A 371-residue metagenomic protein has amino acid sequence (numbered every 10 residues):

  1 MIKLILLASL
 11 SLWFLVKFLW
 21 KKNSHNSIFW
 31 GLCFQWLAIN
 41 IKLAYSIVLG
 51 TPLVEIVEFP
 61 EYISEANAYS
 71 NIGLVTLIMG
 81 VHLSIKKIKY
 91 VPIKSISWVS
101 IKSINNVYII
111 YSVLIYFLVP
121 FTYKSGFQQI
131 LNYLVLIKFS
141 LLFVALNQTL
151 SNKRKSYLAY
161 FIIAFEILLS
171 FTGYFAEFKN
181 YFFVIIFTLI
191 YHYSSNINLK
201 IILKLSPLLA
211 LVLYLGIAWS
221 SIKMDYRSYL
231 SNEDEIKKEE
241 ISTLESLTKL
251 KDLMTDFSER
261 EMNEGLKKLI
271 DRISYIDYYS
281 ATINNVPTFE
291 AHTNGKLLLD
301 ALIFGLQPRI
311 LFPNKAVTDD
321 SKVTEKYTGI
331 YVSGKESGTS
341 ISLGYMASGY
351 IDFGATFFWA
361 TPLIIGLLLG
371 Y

Functional and structural regions predicted by a protein language model:
M1-S170, Y174, F182: Membrane-anchoring hydrophobic segments
A38, K42, I115, V212-G216 (+2 more regions): Alpha-helical transmembrane segments of multipass membrane proteins
T76-Y90, M262-Y278, L367-Y371: Transmembrane alpha-helical segments in integral membrane proteins
T122-Y123, F139-K238: Internal alpha-helical transmembrane segments
L136-L141, I163, S340-Y345, L363-L368: Hydrophobic alpha-helical segments embedded in the membrane of multi-pass proteins
P207-A316: Aromatic-rich transmembrane-lumenal/periplasmic boundary elements in polytopic membrane proteins
P287-F353: Long extracytoplasmic/lumenal interhelical loops at the membrane interface of multi-pass membrane proteins
A355-Y371: Hydrophobic transmembrane alpha-helices and their immediate junctions
